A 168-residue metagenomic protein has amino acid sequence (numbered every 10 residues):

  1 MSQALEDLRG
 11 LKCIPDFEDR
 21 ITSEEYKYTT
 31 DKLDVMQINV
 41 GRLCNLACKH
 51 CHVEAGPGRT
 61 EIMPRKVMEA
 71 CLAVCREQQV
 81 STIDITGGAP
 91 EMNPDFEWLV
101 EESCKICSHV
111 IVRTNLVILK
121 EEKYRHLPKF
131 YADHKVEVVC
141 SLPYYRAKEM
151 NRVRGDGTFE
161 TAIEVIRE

Functional and structural regions predicted by a protein language model:
S2-G87, E91-H109: Conserved alpha-helical substructure of the radical SAM core
E69-D84, N93-E168: Radical SAM/AdoMet-radical enzyme domain recognition
